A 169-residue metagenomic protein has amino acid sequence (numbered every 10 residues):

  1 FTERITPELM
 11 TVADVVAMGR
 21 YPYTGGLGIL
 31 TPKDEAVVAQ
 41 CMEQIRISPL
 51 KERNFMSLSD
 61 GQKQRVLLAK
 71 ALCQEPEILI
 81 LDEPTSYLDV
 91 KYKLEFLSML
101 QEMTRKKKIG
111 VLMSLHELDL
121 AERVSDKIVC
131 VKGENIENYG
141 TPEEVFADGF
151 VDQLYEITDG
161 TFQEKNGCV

Functional and structural regions predicted by a protein language model:
A17, P32-L50: Conserved ABC ATPase "signature" region
N54-L58: Conserved ABC ATPase signature
E75: Conserved catalytic motifs of ABC-family nucleotide-binding domains
L79-D82: Catalytic Walker B motif of ABC-type/P-loop ATPase nucleotide-binding domains
L115-H116: H-loop/switch region of ABC-family ATPase nucleotide-binding domains
I128-T141: H-loop (His-switch) and adjacent beta-strand-loop-beta switch element of ABC-type ATPase nucleotide-binding domains
Q153-V169: ABC ATPase nucleotide-binding domains
